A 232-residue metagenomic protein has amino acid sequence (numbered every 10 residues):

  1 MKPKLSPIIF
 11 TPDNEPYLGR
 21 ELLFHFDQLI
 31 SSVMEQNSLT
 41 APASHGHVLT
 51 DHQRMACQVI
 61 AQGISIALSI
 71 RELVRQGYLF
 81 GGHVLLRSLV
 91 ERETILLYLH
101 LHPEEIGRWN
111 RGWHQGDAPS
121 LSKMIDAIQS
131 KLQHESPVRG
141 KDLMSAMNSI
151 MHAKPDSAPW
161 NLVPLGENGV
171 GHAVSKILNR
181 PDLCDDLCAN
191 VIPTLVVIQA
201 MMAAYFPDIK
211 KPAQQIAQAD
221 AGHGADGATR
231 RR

Functional and structural regions predicted by a protein language model:
M1-E21, M55-G77: Short, charged N-terminal helix-start/capping segments
M1-H47, R108-R232: Long, charged low-complexity segments
S32-L73, H114: Short, contiguous, well-structured surface segments enriched in hydrophobic/aromatic residues
H52, R75-G82, E105, S136: Residue-level recognition of alpha-helical structural elements
A56, G82, L86, G140-M144: Short runs of predominantly hydrophobic/aromatic residues within well-ordered alpha helices that form helix-helix
I60-L101: Short, hydrophobic, well-ordered secondary-structure elements
L85-R87, P103-G112: "Short basic amphipathic alpha-helical interaction patches in structured regions
